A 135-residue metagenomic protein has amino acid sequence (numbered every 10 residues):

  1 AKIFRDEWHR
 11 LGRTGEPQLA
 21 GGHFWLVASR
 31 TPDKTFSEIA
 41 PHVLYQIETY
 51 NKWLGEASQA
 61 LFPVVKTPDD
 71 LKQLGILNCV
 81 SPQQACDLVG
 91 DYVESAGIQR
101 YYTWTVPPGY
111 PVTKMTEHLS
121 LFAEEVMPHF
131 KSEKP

Functional and structural regions predicted by a protein language model:
A1-Q99, H129-P135: An alpha-helical appendage that flanks or caps ligand/catalytic pockets
L54-E56, W104-T105, S120: Short, charged/polar low-complexity linear motifs in solvent-exposed/disordered segments
C79-C86, V112, T116, S120: Non-membrane alpha-helical structural segments and their capping/turn regions in soluble enzymes
T103-M115: Glycine-rich, proline-tolerant flexible connector loops at the mouths of alpha/beta enzymes
